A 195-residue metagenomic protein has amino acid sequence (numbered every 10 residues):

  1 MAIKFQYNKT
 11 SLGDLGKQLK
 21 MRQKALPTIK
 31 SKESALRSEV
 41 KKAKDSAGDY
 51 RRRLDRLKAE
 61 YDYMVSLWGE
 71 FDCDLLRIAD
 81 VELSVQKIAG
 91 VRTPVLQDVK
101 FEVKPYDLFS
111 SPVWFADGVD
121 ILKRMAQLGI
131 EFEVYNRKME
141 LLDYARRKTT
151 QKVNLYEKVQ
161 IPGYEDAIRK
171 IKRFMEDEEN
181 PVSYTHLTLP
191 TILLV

Functional and structural regions predicted by a protein language model:
M1-G16: N-terminal juxtamembrane/topogenic regions of multi-pass membrane proteins
L12-I29, E33-L36, V40-L57, Y61 (+8 more regions): Amphipathic alpha-helical coiled-coil segments
R51-F101: Long, charged all-alpha helical bundle/coiled-coil segments in cytosolic proteins
L83-D143: Charged, well-structured binding/catalytic surfaces in domain cores that contact anionic ligands
P181-S183: Acidic, proline/serine/threonine- and glycine-rich low-complexity intrinsically disordered segments
T185-T191: Conserved small/polar residues in nucleotide/adenosyl-binding loops
